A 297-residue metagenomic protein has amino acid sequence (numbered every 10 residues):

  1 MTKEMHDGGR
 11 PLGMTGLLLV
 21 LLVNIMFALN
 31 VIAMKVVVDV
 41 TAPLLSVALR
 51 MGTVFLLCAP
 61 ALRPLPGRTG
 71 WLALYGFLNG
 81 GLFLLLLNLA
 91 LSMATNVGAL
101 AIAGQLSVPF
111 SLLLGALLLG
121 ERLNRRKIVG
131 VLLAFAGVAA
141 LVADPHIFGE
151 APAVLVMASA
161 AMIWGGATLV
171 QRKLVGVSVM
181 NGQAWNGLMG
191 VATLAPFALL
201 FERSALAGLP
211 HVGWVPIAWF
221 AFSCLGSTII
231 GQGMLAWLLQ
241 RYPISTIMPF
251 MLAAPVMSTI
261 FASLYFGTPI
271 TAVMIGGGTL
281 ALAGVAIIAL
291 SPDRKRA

Functional and structural regions predicted by a protein language model:
M1-L45, H146-K173, A192-P196, F261 (+1 more regions): Glycine-/small-residue-enriched transmembrane alpha-helix faces in small-molecule transporters and effluxers
T15-L19, L44-C58, L74, G130-L133 (+6 more regions): Hydrophobic alpha-helical transmembrane segments of multi-pass integral membrane proteins, especially transporters
N24-A28, Y75-L84, S107-V108, V138 (+7 more regions): Transmembrane alpha-helical core positions of polytopic small-molecule transporters
M26-V31, A59-G104, L112, A140 (+1 more regions): Specific transmembrane alpha-helical segments of multi-pass solute transporters/efflux pumps, especially DMT/EamA
A33-V40, L89-M93, A139-P152, L200-W219 (+1 more regions): Membrane-interface helix termini and inter-helical loops of multi-pass transporters
V37, S46, A90, L117-L119 (+6 more regions): Hydrophobic/aromatic residues within transmembrane alpha-helices of multi-pass small-molecule transporters
L45-T53, L89-R122, A160, I244-L264: Specific alpha-helical transmembrane segments that line the substrate/conduction pathway and gating interfaces
G52, C58, L114, R126-A143 (+4 more regions): Hydrophobic transmembrane alpha-helices of multi-pass small-molecule transport proteins
